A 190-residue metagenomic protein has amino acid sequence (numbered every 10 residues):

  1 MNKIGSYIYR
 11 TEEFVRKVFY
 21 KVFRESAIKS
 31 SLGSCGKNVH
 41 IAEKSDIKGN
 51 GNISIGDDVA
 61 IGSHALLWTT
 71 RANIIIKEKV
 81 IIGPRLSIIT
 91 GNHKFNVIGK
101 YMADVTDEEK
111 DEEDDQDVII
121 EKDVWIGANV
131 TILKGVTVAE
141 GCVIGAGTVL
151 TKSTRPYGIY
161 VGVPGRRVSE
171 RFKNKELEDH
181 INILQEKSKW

Functional and structural regions predicted by a protein language model:
M1-D46: Extended, small-residue-rich solenoid/repeat segments and analogous flexible loops that form exposed scaffolds
S31, K37, E78, K110 (+2 more regions): Short secondary-structure boundary/capping segments
K37, D57, E78, K122 (+2 more regions): Short acidic capping loops at alpha-helix termini that bridge into adjacent secondary structure
D46-I55, A60-K134, V163, R171-F172 (+1 more regions): Flexible, glycine/small-residue-enriched loop-and-beta-strand segment within the central core of proteins
I132-R166, K173-H180: C-terminal/domain-terminus segments
L177-W190: Acidic/histidine-enriched, glycine/proline-rich intrinsically disordered or flexible terminal extensions
